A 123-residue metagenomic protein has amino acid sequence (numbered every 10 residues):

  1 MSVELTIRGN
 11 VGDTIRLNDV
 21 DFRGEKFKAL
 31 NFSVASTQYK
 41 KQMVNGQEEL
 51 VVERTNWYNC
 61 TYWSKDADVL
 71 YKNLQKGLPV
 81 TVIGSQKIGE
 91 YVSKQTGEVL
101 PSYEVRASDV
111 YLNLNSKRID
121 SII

Functional and structural regions predicted by a protein language model:
M1-I123: Single-stranded nucleic acid-binding surfaces, predominantly the OB-fold ssDNA-binding core
